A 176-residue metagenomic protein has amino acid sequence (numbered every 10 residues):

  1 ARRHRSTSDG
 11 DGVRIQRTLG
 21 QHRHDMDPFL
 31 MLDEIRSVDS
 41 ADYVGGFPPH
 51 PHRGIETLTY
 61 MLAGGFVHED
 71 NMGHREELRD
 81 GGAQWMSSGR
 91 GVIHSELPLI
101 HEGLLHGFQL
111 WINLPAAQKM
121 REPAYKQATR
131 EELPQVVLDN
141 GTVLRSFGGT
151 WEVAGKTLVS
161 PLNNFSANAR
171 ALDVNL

Functional and structural regions predicted by a protein language model:
A1-R5: Short, Gly/Pro- and small/polar-rich lid/capping loops
S8-L62, L133-L176: A short glycine-rich, His/Asp/Glu-containing loop-to-beta-strand
S37-V38, G65-F66, A117: Short, charged/polar surface micro-motifs in flexible loops or helix N-caps
T59-D80, G89-S95: A short beta-strand-loop-beta hairpin characteristic of the jelly-roll/cupin
G89-Q118: Ligand-binding loop in jelly-roll beta-barrel domains
I100-G107, K119-Q135: A short alpha->loop->secondary-structure connector
